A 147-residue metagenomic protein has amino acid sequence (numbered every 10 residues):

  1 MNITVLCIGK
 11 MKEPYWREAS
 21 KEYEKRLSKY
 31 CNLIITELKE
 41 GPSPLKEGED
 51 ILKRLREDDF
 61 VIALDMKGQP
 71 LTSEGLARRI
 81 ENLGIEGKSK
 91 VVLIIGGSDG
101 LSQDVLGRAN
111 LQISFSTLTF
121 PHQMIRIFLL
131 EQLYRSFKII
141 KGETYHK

Functional and structural regions predicted by a protein language model:
M1-Y23, L27: N-terminal beta1-alpha1 ligand-phosphate binding loop
L6, T36, I62, L111-I113: Hydrophobic/aromatic beta-strand patches that form the interior of the parallel beta-sheet core in alpha/beta enzyme
G9-P14, E40-P42, K67-G68, T119: Short histidine/acidic/glycine/proline-rich micro-motifs that form metal- and phosphate-coordinating active-site loops
W16-S20, G48, S73-A77, L106 (+1 more regions): Conserved strand-to-helix beginnings and helix N-cap segments that scaffold or border functional pockets
C31-V91: S-adenosyl-L-methionine/SAH cofactor-binding core of RNA-modifying enzymes
G96: Rossmann-fold NAD(P)-binding glycine/threonine-rich loop
G100-D104: Short, glycine/polar-rich helix-capping loops at beta-to-alpha or helix-loop-helix junctions that flank or form
V105-K147: Structured adenosyl-cofactor binding patch, chiefly the S-adenosyl-L-methionine
